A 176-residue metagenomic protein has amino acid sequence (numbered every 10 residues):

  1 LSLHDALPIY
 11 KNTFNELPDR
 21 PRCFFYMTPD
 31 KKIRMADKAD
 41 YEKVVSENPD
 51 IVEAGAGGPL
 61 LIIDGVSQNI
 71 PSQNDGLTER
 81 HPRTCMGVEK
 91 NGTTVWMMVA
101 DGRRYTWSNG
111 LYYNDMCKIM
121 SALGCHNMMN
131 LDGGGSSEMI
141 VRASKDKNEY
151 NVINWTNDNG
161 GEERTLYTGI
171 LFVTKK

Functional and structural regions predicted by a protein language model:
L1-K176: Gly/Ser/Thr/Pro-rich low-complexity, intrinsically disordered segments
